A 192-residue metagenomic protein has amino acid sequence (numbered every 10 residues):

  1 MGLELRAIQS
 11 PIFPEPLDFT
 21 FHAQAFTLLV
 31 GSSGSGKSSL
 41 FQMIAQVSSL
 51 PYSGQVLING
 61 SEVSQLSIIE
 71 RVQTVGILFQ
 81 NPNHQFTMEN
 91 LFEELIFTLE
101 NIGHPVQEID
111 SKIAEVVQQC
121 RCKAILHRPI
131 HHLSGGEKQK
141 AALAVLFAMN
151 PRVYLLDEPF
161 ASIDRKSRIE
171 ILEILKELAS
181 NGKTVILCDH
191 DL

Functional and structural regions predicted by a protein language model:
A45-Q46: Helix-to-loop junction immediately C-terminal to a conserved catalytic motif
Y52-E62, R71: Conserved ABC transporter NBD signature motif
Q107-I125: Conserved ABC ATPase "signature" region
P129-L133, E137: Conserved ABC ATPase signature
Y154-E158: Catalytic Walker B motif of ABC-type/P-loop ATPase nucleotide-binding domains
R165-S167: Helix N-cap at the start of a conserved alpha-helix in ABC-type nucleotide-binding domains
D189-H190: H-loop/switch region of ABC-family ATPase nucleotide-binding domains
